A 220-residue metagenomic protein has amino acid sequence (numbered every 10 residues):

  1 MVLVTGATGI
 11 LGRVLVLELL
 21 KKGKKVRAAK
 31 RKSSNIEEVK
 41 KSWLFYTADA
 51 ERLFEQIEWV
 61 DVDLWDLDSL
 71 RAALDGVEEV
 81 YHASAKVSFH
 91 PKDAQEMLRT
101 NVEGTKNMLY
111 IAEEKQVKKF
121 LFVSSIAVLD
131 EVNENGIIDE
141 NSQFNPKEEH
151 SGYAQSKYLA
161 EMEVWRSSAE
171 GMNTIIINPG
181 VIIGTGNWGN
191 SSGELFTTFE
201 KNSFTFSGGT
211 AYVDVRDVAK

Functional and structural regions predicted by a protein language model:
V2-K22: N-terminal Rossmann NAD(P)H-binding glycine-rich loop of SDR-like oxidoreductase domains
K24-N35: Conserved glycine-rich Rossmann-like NAD(P)H-binding loop of the short-chain dehydrogenase/reductase
K25, A94-Q95, R99-G152: Conserved Rossmann-fold NAD(P)-dependent oxidoreductase catalytic core, especially the SDR/UDP-sugar
L44-F45, A50-T100: NAD(P)H-binding glycine-rich loop region in Rossmannoid oxidoreductase-like domains and their noncatalytic homologs
E134-I177, V181-I182, S203-T205: Catalytic helix-loop patch of NAD(P)-dependent Rossmann-fold dehydrogenases
L159, N190-S191, F206-K220: Substrate-positioning beta->alpha
E170-G171, G184-L195: Glycine/proline-rich active-site loop of Rossmann-fold NAD(P)-dependent oxidoreductases
